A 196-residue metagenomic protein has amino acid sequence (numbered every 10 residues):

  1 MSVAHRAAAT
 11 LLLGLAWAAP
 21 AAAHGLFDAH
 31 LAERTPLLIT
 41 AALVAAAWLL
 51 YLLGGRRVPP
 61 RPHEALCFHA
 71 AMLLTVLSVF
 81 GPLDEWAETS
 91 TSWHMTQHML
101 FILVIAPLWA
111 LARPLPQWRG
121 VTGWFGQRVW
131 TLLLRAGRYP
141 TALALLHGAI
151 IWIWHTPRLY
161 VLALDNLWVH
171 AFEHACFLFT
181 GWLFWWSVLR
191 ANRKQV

Functional and structural regions predicted by a protein language model:
M1-A23: N-terminal secretory/membrane targeting signals
P20-V196: Alpha-helical membrane segments of multi-pass proteins
